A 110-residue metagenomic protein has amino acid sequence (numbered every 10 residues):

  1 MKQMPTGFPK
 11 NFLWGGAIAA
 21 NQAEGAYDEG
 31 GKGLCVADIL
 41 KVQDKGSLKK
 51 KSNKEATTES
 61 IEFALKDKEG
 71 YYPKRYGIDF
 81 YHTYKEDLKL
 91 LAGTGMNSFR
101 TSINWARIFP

Functional and structural regions predicted by a protein language model:
M1-P110: Non-catalytic accessory regions flanking glycosidase/transglycosidase catalytic cores in CAZymes
